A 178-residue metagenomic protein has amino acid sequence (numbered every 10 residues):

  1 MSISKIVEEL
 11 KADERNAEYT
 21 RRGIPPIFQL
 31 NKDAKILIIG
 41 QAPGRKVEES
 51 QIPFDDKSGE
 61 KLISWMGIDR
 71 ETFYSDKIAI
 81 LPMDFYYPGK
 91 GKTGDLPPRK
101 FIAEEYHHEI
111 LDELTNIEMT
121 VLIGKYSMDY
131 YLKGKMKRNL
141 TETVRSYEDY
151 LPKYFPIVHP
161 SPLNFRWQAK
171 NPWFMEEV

Functional and structural regions predicted by a protein language model:
M1-S58: Active-site and ligand/interface coordination hotspots across diverse enzymes and nucleic-acid-associated assemblies
S2-E8, A17-Y19, F85-V178: Glycine/proline-rich loop-helix segments at beta-alpha junctions forming the active-site rim of enzyme cores
G23-K32, E60-T72, E109-D112, S146: Short amphipathic alpha-helices and their capping/turn segments at secondary-structure boundaries
A34, D76, T115: Structured loop/turn residues at beta-strand edges in well-structured enzyme cores
I38, I78-I80, Y154-P156: Conserved beta-strand scaffold positions in the cores of enzyme catalytic domains, especially in NTP/NDP-utilizing
I39, I80-P82, V121-I123: Short, conserved beta-strand edge motifs with alternating hydrophobic and charged residues
G44, E48, I63, M128: Short, electropositive, low-hydrophobicity segments enriched in small/polar residues
I52-R99: Short, surface-exposed acidic-centric catalytic microdomains
